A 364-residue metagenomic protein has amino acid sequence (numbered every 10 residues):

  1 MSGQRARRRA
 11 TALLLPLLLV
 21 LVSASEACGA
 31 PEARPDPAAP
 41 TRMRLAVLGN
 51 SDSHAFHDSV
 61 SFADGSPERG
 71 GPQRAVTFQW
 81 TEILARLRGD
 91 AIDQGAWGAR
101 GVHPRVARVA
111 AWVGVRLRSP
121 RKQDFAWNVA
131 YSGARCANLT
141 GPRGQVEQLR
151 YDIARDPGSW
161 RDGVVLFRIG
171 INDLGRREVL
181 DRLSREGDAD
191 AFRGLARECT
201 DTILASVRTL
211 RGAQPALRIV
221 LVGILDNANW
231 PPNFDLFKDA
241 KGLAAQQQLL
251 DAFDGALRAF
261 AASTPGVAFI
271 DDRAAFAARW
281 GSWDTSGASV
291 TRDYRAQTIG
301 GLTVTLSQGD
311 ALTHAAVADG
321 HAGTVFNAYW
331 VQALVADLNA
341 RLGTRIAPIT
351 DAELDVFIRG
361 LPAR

Functional and structural regions predicted by a protein language model:
S2-L14: Bacterial N-terminal signal peptides that target proteins for export
L13-S23: Bacterial N-terminal signal peptides
M43-S61, A134, T324: Catalytic nucleophile-elbow at a beta strand-turn-alpha helix junction centered on a G-D-S/GDSL motif, marking
L48-S51, V129-A134, F167-N172, V222-D226 (+2 more regions): Active-site-proximal beta-strand/loop segments in catalytic clefts of secreted hydrolases
P67-D201, R345-A363: Conserved SGNH/GDSL esterase-like catalytic core that processes O-acyl groups on lipids and polysaccharides
I83, L87-R88, T202-V220, L249-D271: A structural motif corresponding to the C-terminal end of an alpha-helix and its immediate exit/capping segment
V164, I299-R364: Extracellular low-complexity, Gly/Ser/Thr-rich intrinsically disordered linkers and protease-sensitive activation/hinge
P231-Q247, D251, R258-V325, A336: Mobile gating loops/cap/lid regions near enzyme active sites that modulate substrate access
